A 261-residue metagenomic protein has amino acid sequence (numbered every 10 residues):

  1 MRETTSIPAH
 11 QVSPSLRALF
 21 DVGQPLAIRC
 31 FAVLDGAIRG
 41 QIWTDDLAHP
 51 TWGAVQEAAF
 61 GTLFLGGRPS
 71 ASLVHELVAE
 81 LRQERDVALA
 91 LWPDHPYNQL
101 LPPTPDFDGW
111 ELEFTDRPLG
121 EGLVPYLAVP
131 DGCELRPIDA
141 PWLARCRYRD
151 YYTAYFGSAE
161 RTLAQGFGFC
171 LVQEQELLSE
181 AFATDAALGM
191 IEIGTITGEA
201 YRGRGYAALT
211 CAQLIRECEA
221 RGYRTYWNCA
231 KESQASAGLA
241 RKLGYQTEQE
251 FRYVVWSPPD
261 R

Functional and structural regions predicted by a protein language model:
M1-L26, L119-R161: Short amphipathic alpha-helix that is part of the acyltransferase structural core
G36-Q56, G166-A181: Conserved beta-hairpin
R39-R145, V254: Acyl-donor-binding surface of acyltransferase catalytic domains
A71-A79, I193, G203-E217, G238-K242: Conserved acetyl-CoA-binding loop-helix of GNAT-fold acetyltransferases
P96-P105, A208, K231-Q249: Conserved active-site alpha-helix within GNAT-family acetyltransferase domains
S158-E199: A conserved beta-strand-loop-helix scaffold within acyl/acetyltransferase catalytic domains
M190, G198-L209, E232-S233: Conserved glycine-rich acetyl-CoA-binding loop
T195, T225-C229: Conserved hydrophobic beta-strand within the GNAT/NAT acetyltransferase core sheet that lines the active-site cleft
